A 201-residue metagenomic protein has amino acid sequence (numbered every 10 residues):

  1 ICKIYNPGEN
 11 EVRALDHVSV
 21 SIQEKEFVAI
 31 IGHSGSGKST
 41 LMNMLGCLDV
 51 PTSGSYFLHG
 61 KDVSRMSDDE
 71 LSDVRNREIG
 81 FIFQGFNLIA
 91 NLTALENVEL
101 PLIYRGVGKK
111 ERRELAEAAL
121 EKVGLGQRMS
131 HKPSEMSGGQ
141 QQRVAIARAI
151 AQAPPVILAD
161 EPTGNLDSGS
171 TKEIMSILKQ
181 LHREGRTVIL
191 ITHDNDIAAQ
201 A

Functional and structural regions predicted by a protein language model:
I1-Q200: ABC family nucleotide-binding domain
